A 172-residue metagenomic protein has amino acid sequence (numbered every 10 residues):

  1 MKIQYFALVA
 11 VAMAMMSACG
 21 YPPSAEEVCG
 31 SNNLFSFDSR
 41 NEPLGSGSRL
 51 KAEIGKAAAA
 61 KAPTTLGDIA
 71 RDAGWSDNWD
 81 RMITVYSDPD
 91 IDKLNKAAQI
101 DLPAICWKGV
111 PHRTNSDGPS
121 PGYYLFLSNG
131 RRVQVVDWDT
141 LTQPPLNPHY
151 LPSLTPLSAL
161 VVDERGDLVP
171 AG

Functional and structural regions predicted by a protein language model:
M1-F6: Bacterial N-terminal signal peptides that target proteins for export
M15-A18: C-terminal motif of bacterial Sec signal peptides marking the signal peptidase cleavage site
G20-P22: Bacterial signal peptide processing site
E27-K51: Post-signal peptide N-terminal segment of mature Sec-exported envelope proteins
A57-V133: Mature extracytoplasmic domains of secretory-pathway proteins
L141-G172: C-terminal partner/receptor-binding element of secreted or periplasmic proteins
